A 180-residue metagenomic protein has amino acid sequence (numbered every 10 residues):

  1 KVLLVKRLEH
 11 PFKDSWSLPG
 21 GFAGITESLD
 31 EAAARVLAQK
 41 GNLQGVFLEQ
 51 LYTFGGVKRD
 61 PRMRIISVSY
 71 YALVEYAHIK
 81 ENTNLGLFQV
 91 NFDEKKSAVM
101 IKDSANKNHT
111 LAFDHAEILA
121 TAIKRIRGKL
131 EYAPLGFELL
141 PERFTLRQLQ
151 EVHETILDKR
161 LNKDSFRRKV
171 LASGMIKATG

Functional and structural regions predicted by a protein language model:
K1-S17: N-terminal strand-loop-strand
P11-W16, I123-L135, L146: A eukaryotic nuclear recognition-module signature that targets compact all-alpha binding cores
L18-T26, E138: Short histidine-centered catalytic/ligand-binding loop motif
E31-A34, A38-A98, D103, K107 (+2 more regions): Active-site segment of metal-dependent pyrophosphate-handling enzymes, primarily the Nudix hydrolase catalytic core
K107-F113, K159: C-terminal catalytic core of Y-nucleophile DNA break-rejoin enzymes
E117: A conserved mid-domain beta-alpha-beta active-site/ligand-binding segment of alpha/beta enzyme cores
L140-H153: Short acidic, hydrophobic short linear motifs in intrinsically disordered regions
R160-A178: Charge-enriched amphipathic alpha-helical scaffolds
